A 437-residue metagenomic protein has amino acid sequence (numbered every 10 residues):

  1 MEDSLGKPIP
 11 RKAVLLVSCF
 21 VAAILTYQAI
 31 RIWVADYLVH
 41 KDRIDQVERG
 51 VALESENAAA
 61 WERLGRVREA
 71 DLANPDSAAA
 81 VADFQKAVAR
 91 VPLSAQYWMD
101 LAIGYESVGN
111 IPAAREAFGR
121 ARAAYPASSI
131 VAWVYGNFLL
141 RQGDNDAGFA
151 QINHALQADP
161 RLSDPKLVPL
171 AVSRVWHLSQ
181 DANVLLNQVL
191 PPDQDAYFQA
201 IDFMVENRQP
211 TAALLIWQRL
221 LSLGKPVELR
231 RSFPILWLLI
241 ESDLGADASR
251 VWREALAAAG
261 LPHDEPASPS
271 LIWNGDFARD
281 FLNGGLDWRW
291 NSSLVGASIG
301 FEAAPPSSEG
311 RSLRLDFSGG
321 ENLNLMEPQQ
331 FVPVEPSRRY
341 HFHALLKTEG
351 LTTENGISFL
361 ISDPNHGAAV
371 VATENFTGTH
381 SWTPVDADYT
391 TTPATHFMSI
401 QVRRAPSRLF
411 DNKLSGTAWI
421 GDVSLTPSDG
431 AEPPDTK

Functional and structural regions predicted by a protein language model:
R11-I24, I32, L162, P191-P192 (+2 more regions): Extracellular and organelle-lumenal recognition/adhesion modules and their flexible linkers in secreted
A23-D45: Hydrophobic alpha-helical transmembrane segments in integral membrane proteins
R49-G50, K86-A87, R120-A121, A155 (+2 more regions): Canonical positions in the second alpha-helix
L53, R90, A124-Y125, A158 (+3 more regions): Structural marker of alpha-solenoid helical repeat scaffolds
E62-R63, Q96-D100, S129-V134, F149-A150 (+3 more regions): Alpha-solenoid helical repeat scaffolds
R68, Y105, L139, R174-V175 (+2 more regions): Residue at a conserved register position within TPR or TPR-like alpha-solenoid repeats
D71-N74, V108, Q142, N207 (+1 more regions): Structural motif corresponding to the intra-repeat A-B loop/turn of tetratricopeptide repeats
